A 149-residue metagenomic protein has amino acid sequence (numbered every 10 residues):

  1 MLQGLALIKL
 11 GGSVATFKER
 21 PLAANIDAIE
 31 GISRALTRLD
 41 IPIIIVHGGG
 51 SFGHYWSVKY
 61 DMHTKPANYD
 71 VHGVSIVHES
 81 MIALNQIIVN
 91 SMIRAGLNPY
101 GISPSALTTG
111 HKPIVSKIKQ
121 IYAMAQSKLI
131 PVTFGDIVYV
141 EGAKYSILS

Functional and structural regions predicted by a protein language model:
M1-I44: N-terminal glycine-/serine-/threonine-rich phosphate-binding loop
L7-G11, V46-H47, I102-S103, V132-F134: Short beta-strand segments
G12-S13, G50, S75, S105 (+1 more regions): Flexible, active-site-adjacent loop/turn segments at secondary-structure boundaries
V14-T16, G50-H54, L107-T109, V138-V140: Short, active-site-adjacent cap segments at secondary-structure transitions
K18-R20, Y55-K59, K112, G142-Y145: Short acidic, glycine/serine/threonine-rich loops at helix termini
A23-E30, I114-K119, S146-S149: Charged helix-capping and loop-helix junction motifs
S33, T37, I44-S51, Y55 (+1 more regions): N-terminal low-complexity or amphipathic/hydrophobic leaders
K59-V138: Ligand-binding beta-strand-loop-alpha-helix segment within the catalytic cores of soluble metabolic enzymes
